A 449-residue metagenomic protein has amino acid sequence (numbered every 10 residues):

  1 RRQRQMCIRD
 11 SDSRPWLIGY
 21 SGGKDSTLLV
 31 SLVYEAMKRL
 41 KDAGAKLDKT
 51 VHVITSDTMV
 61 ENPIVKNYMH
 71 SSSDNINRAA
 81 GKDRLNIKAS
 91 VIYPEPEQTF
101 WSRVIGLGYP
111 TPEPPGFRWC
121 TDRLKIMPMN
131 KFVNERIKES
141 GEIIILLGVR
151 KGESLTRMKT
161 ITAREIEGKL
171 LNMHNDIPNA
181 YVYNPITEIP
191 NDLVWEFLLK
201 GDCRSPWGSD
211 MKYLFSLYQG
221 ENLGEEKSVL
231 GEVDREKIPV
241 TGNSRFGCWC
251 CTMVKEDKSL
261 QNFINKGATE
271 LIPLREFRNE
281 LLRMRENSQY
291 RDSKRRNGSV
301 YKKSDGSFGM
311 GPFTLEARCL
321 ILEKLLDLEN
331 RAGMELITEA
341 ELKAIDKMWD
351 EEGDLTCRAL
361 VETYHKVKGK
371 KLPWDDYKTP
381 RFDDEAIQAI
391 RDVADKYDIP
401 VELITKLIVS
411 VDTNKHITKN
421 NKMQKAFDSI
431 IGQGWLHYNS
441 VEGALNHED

Functional and structural regions predicted by a protein language model:
R1-R2: Short, exposed "boundary/linker" segments that immediately precede the start of a downstream structural module
Q5, R9-L17, K24-D449: Nucleotide-activated chemistry modules centered on ATP-dependent adenylation/adenylyltransferase
